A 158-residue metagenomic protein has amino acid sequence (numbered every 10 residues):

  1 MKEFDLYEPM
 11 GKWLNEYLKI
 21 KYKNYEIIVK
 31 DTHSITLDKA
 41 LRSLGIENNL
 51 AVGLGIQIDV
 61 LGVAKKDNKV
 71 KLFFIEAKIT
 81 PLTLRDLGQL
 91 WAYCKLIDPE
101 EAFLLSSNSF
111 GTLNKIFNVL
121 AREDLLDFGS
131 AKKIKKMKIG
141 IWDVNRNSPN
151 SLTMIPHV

Functional and structural regions predicted by a protein language model:
M1-E26: Nuclease catalytic cores
K2-Y7, G53-I56, L82, D86: Phosphate/oxyanion-binding active-site loops and adjacent basic polyanion-contact surfaces
F4-P9, R122-V158: Intrinsically disordered, low-complexity terminal regions enriched in charged/polar residues
M10, V60-G62, K71-I79, Y93: Conserved catalytic cores of phosphodiester-cleaving nucleases, focusing on short active-site segments
N24-V70, L82, W142, R146-H157: Active-site metal-binding core of divalent-cation-utilizing nuclease and nuclease-like domains
D59, G88-Q89: Well-ordered alpha-helical segments embedded in enzymatic catalytic cores
P81-G88, C94-I134, D143: Nucleic-acid nuclease catalytic cores
